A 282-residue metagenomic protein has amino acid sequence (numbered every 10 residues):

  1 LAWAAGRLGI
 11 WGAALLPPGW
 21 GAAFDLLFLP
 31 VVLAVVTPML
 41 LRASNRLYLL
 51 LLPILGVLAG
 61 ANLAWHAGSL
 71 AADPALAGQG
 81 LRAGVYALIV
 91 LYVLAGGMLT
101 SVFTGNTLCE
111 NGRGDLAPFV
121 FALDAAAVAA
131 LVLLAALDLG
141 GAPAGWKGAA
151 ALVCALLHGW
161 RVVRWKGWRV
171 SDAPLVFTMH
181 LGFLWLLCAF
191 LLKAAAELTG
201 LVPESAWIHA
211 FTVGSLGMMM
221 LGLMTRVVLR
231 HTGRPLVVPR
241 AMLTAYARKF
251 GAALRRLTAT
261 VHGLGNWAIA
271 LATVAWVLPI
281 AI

Functional and structural regions predicted by a protein language model:
L1, G9-P18, T37-Y48, W65-G78 (+8 more regions): Juxtamembrane membrane-water interface segments of multi-pass membrane proteins, especially cytoplasmic-side
L1-I10, G21-V35, L49-A61, G84-L88 (+3 more regions): Mid-membrane cores of alpha-helical transmembrane segments in multi-pass membrane proteins, especially transporters
L15-P30, R82-Y92, A144-A155, W207-L216: Structural signature of hydrophobic alpha-helical transmembrane segments
V31-A34, V90-L94, V153-W160, C188-A189 (+3 more regions): Alpha-helical transmembrane segments
I54-Y92, G97: Metal-coordinating catalytic core of metallo-dependent amide/deamination hydrolases
Y86-I89, A117-L134, D138: Core mid-bundle transmembrane helix pairs that form the ion/substrate translocation pathway in diverse multi-pass
A95, C154, V176, H180-F183 (+5 more regions): Generic recognition of stable, solvent-exposed alpha-helical segments in well-folded globular domains
A125-V132, G182-C188, V213-M218, A241-A253 (+1 more regions): Hydrophobic membrane-spanning alpha-helices of multi-pass integral membrane proteins
